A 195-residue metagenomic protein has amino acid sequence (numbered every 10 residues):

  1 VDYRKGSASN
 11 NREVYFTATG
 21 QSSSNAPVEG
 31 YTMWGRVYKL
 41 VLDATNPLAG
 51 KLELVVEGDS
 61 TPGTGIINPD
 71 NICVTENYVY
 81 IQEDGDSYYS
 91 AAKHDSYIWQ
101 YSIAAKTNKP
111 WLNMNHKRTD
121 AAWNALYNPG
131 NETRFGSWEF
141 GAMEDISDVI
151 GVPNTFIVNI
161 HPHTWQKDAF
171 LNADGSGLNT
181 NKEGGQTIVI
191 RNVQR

Functional and structural regions predicted by a protein language model:
D2-R195: Sequence/structural signature of beta-propeller domains
